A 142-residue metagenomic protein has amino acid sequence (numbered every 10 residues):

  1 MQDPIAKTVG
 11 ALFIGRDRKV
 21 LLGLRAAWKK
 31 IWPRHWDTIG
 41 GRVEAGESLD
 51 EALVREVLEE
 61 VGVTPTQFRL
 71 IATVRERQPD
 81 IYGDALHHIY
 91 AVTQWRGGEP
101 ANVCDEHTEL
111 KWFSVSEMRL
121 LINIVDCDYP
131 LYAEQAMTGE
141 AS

Functional and structural regions predicted by a protein language model:
M1-D37: N-terminal strand-loop-strand
A6, I31-P33, T38, P65 (+2 more regions): Short connector loops at helix/strand junctions that flank enzyme active sites, especially segments positioning acidic
A6-K7, G15, V74-E99, K111 (+2 more regions): Active-site-adjacent beta-strand/loop module that shapes the phosphate/pyrophosphate-binding cleft
G23, G46, L121: Residues that scaffold the ATP/ADP-binding catalytic core of kinase and kinase-like folds
G23-A26, G41, T93, F113-V115: Generic beta-structure capping elements
K29, P33, C104-S142: Nudix hydrolase/Nudix homology domain
T38-I71: The catalytic Nudix box helix
